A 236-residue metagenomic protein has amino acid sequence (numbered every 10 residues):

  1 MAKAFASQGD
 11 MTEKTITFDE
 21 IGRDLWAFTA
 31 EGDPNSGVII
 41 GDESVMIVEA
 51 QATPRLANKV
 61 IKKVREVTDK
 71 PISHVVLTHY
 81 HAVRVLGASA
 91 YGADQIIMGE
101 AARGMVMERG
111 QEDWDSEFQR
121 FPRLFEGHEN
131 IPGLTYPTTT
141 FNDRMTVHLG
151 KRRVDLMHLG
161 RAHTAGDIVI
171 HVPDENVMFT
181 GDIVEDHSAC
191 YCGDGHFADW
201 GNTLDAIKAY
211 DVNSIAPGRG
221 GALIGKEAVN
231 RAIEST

Functional and structural regions predicted by a protein language model:
D19-I21, I39, M145-L149, P217: Short acidic-hydrophobic surface loop/beta-edge motif
D19-K63, I168-G181: Conserved beta-strand hairpin/beta-sheet module of binuclear metal-dependent hydrolase folds, prominently
D24, I39, E49, V64 (+9 more regions): Divalent metal-coordination and catalytic microenvironments
V48-A50, S73-H81, I97-E100, L159 (+2 more regions): Active-site neighborhood of phospho(di)ester-bond hydrolases with catalytic His/Asp-centered motifs
P54-R55, Y80-L86, R103-V106, T164-D167 (+2 more regions): Active-site environment of divalent metal-dependent phosphoester hydrolases
K62-T139, T146: Active-site HxH/HxHxD metal-binding segment of metal-dependent hydrolases
T140-V172: Core dinuclear metal-dependent hydrolase active-site scaffold
H171, V177, D199-T236: Divalent-metal (often Zn2+) His-rich catalytic cores of metallo-beta-lactamase-fold enzymes
